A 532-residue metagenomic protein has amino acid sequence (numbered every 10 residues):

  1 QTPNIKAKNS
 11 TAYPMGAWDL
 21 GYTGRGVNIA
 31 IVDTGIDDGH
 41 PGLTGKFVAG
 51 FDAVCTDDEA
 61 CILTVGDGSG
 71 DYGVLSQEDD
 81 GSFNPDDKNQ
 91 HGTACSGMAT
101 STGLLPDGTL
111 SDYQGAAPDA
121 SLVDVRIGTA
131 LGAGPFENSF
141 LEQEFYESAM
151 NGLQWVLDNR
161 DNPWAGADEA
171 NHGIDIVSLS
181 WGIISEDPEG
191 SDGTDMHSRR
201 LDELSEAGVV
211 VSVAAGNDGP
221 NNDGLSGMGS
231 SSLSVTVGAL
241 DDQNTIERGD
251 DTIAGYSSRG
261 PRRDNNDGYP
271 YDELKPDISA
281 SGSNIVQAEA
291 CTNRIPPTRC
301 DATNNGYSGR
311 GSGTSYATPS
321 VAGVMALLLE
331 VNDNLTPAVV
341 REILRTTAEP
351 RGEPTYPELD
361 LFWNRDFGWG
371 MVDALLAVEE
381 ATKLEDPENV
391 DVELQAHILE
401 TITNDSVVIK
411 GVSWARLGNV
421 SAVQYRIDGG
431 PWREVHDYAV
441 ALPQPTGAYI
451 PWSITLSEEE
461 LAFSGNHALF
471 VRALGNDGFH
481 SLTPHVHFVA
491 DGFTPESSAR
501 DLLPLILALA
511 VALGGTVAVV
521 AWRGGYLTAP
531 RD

Functional and structural regions predicted by a protein language model:
Q1-N28, P41-G42, E247-G260, S498-D501: Protease zymogen maturation seam
G16-E147, A170-D175, E206, S230-S234 (+5 more regions): Subtilisin-like serine protease catalytic core
T23-R25, T102, I127-L233, A239-N244 (+2 more regions): Substrate-binding/access-modulating region of protease and related hydrolase catalytic domains
I36, H40, D87, G260 (+2 more regions): Extracellular acidic, Ser/Thr/Pro-rich low-complexity tracts
S96-A99, V123-T129, G224-G227, G282-F362: Hydrolase catalytic cores
A167, I174-S178, A280, E330-E400 (+1 more regions): C-terminal subdomain of the subtilisin-like protease fold in secreted/lumenal serine endopeptidases
N389-T494: Long, low-complexity serine/threonine/glycine- and acidic-rich segments characteristic of extracellular
G514-D532: C-terminal membrane-anchoring or membrane-association module
